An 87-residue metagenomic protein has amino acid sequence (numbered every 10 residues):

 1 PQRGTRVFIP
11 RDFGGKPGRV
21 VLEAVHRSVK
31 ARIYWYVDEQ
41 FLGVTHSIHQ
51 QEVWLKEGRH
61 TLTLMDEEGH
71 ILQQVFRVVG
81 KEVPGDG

Functional and structural regions predicted by a protein language model:
Q2-G85: Long, low-complexity serine/threonine/glycine- and acidic-rich segments characteristic of extracellular
